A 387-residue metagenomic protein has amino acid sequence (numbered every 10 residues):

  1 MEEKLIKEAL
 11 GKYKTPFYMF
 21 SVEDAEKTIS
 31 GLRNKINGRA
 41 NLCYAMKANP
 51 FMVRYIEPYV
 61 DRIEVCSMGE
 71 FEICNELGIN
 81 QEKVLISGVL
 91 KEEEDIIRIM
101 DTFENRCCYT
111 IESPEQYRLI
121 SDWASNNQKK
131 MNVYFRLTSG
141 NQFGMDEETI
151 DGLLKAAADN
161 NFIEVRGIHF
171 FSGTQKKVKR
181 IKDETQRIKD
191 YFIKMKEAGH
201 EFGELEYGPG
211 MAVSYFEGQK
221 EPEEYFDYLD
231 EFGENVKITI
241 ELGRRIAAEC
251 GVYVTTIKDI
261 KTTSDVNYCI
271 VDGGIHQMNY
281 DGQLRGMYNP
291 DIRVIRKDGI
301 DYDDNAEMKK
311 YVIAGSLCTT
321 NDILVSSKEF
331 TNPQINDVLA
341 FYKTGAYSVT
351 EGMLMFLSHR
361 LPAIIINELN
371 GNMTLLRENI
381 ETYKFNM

Functional and structural regions predicted by a protein language model:
M1-E92, E329-Y342, A346-S348, L354: N-terminal capping/small domains of soluble enzymes
F20-K27, F51, E115, E148 (+7 more regions): Conserved active-site and cofactor/substrate-binding residues in soluble primary-metabolism enzymes
A40-E204, E217-G218, Y228: Active-site-proximal beta-alpha core segment in soluble small-molecule metabolic enzymes
F171-T174, L205-S214, L242-R245: Glycine-rich beta-strand-to-loop/alpha-helix junction loops that act as flexible
V178-E184, S214-D227, E249-T255, D259 (+1 more regions): Short glycine/threonine-rich loop-to-helix capping motif typified by GTGT followed within a few residues by an Asp-Pro
D227-E231, E241: Cofactor-centric catalytic regions
K237-M387: Charged (often Lys/Glu-rich) extended helix/loop segments that serve as interaction or gating elements
